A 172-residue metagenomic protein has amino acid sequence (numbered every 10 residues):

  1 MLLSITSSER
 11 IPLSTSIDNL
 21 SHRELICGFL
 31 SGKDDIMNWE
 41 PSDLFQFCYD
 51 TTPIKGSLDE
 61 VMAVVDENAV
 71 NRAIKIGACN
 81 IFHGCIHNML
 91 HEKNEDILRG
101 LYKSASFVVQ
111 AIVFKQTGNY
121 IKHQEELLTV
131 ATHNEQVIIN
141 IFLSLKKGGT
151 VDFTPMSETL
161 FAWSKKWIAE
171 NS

Functional and structural regions predicted by a protein language model:
M1-R10: Active-site nucleotide-donor binding segment shared across nucleotidyl transfer reactions
R10-L98: Conserved NTP/Mg2+-binding pocket subregion across the NTase superfamily
V64-S172: Conserved nucleotidyltransferase catalytic core and NTase-mimicking acidic/glycine-rich helix/loop elements in nucleic
